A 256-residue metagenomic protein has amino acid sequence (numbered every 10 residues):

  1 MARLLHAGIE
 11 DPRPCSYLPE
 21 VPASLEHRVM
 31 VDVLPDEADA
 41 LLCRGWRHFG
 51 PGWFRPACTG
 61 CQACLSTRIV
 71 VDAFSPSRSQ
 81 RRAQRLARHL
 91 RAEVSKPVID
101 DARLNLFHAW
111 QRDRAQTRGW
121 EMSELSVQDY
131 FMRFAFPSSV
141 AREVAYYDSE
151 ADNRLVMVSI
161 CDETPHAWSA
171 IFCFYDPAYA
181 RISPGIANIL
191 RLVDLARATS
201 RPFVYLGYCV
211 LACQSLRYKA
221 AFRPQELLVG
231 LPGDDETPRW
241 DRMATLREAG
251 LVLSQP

Functional and structural regions predicted by a protein language model:
M1-K96, P202-P256: Terminal substrate-recognition subdomain of acyl/acetyltransferases
P35, D101, I186-L190: A structural signal for well-ordered alpha-helical segments within the folded catalytic domains of diverse enzymes
L42, A92-E93, Q116-G119, I182-I186 (+2 more regions): Glycine-rich loops and low-complexity Gly/Arg-rich segments that provide flexible linkers or classic glycine-based
G52-G60, I69-R181: A conserved beta-strand-loop-helix scaffold within acyl/acetyltransferase catalytic domains
P97-V98, M122-V127, I189-V193, R201-F203 (+1 more regions): Short C-terminal domain-edge/linker segments immediately following a structured domain
Q111, F131-P137, I186-A187, T199-Y205 (+1 more regions): Noncatalytic linker/hinge segments flanking ATPase motor cores
A145-L228: Aromatic (often tryptophan-rich) hydrophobic motifs at membrane interfaces
